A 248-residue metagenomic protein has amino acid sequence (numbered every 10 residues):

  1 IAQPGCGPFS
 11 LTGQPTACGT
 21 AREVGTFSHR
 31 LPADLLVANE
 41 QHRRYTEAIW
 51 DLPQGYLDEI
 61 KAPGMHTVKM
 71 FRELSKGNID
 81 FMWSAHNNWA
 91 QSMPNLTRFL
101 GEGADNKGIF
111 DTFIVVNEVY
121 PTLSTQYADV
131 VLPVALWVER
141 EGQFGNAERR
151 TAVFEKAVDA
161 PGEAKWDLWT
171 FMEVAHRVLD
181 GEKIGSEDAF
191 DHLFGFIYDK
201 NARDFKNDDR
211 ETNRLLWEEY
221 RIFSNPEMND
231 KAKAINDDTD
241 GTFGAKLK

Functional and structural regions predicted by a protein language model:
I1-V116, P121-K248: Domain-level signature for respiratory redox metalloenzymes
